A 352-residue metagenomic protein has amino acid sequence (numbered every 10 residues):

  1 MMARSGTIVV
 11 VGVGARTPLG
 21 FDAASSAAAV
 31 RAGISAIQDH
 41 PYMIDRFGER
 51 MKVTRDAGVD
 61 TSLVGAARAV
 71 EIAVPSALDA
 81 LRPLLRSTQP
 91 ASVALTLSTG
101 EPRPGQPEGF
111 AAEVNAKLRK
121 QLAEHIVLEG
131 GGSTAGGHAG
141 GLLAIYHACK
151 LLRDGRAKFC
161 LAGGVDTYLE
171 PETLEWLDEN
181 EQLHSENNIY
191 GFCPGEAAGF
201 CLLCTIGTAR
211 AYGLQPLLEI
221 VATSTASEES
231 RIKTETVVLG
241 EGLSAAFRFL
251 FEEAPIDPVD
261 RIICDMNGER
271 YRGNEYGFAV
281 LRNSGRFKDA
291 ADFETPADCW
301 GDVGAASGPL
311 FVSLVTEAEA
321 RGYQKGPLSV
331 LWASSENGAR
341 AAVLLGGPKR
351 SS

Functional and structural regions predicted by a protein language model:
G6-T17, F21-L63, N180-I256, D260-R261 (+2 more regions): Condensing-enzyme catalytic core mediating Claisen C-C bond formation in acyl metabolism
V9-V10, R31-A135, K158, E253-V280 (+1 more regions): Conserved beta-ketoacyl condensing-enzyme motif
G14, D60-V64, V127-I145, S185-G195 (+4 more regions): Cysteine-centered functional microenvironments
A69, A73, G140-A144, P194-A198 (+5 more regions): Catalytic-loop motifs flanking and including active-site residues across diverse enzymes
V70-L85, A144, T205, V238-A254 (+1 more regions): Short, well-ordered amphipathic alpha-helical segments that serve as non-catalytic structural scaffolds within diverse
N115-Q121, L128, T167-Y190: Short, flexible helix-coil linker/hinge segments at the edges of structured domains or between repeats
S133-G163, E196-L214, D302-Q324: Active-site-proximal alpha-helical scaffold in enzymes
R156-D178, T225-T236, C264-N274, A291-A341: Acyl-CoA/ACP chain-elongation machinery
